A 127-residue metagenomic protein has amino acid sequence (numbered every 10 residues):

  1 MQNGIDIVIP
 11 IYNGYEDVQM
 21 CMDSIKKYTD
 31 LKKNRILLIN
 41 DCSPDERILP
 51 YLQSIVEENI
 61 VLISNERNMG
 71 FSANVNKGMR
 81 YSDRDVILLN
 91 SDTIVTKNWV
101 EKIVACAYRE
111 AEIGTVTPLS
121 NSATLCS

Functional and structural regions predicted by a protein language model:
G4-D6, R35: Cell-envelope/extracellular polymer assembly enzymes that use nucleotide-activated donors
I9-M20, C42: Active-site beta-to-alpha loop of glycosyltransferases that engages the nucleotide-sugar donor
D23-K33: Short, acidic, metal-binding catalytic loop of nucleotide-sugar glycosyltransferases
N40-L49, R67: A conserved acidic beta->alpha catalytic loop
S43, G70, I94-V95: A short, conserved beta-strand element in the Rossmann-like catalytic core that flanks the donor/metal-binding loop
L52-M69, A73, Y81: Conserved donor nucleotide-binding strand/loop of the catalytic core
D83-I94: Short beta-strand-to-loop acidic/aromatic patch adjacent to the donor-nucleotide binding site
K97-S127: Conserved donor NDP-sugar-binding/catalytic core segment of glycosyltransferases
